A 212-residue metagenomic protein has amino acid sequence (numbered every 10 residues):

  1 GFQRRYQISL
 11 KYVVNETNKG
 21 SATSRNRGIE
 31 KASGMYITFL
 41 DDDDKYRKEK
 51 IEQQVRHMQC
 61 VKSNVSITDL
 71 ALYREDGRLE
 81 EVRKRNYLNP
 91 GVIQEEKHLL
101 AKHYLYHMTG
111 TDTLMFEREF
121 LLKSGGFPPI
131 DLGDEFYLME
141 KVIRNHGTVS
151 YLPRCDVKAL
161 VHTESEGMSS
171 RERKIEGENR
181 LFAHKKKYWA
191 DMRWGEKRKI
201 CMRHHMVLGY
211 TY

Functional and structural regions predicted by a protein language model:
G1, K45, E49: Acidic helix N-cap motif at the loop->helix transition within catalytic regions of sugar-transfer enzymes
G1-V14: Acidic donor-binding segment of Leloir-type glycosyltransferases
Y6-I8, T23, Q53-H57, V61-F120: Flexible acidic/His/Gly-enriched loops in nucleotide-sugar-dependent glycosyltransferase catalytic domains
N15-A32: Glycine-rich, basic loop-to-helix element that forms the pyrophosphate-binding segment of sugar-nucleotide handling
E30, G91-R173: Conserved nucleotide-sugar donor-binding catalytic segment
I37: Short aromatic/hydrophobic "clamp" motif used to bind/position activated sugar donors
D41-K45, D69: The conserved acidic donor/metal-binding loop of glycosyltransferases
H103, Y137, R144, C155-Y212: C-terminal subregions of glycosyltransferases and related glycan-biosynthesis enzymes
